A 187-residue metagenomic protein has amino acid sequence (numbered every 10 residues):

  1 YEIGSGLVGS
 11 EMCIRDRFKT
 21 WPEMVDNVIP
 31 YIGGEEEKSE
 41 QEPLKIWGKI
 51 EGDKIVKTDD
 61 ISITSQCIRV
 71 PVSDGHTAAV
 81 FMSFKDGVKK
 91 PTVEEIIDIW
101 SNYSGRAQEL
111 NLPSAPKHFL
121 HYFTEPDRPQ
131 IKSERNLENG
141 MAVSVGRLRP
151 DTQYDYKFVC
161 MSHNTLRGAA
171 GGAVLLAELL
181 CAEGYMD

Functional and structural regions predicted by a protein language model:
Y1-V8, I14: Single conserved hydrophobic/aromatic residue that forms the stacking wall/gate of nucleotide- or nucleobase-binding
S10-E11, R15-D187: Charged docking surfaces used in two-component/phosphorelay signaling
